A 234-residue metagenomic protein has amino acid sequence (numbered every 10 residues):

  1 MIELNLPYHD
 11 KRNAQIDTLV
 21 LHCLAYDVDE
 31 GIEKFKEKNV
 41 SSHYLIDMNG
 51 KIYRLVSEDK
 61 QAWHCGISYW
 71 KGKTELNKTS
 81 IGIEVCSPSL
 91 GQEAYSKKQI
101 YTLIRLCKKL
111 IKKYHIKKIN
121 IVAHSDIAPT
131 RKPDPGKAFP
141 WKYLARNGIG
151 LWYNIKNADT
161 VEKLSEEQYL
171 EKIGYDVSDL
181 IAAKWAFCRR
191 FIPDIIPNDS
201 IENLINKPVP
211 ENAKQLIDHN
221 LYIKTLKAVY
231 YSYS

Functional and structural regions predicted by a protein language model:
M1-N120: Active-site-adjacent loop/helix surface patches within enzyme catalytic domains that shape the substrate-binding cleft
S89, Y95-S234: Basic/polar, cationic surfaces and motifs that engage anionic cell-wall and phosphate/carboxylate ligands
